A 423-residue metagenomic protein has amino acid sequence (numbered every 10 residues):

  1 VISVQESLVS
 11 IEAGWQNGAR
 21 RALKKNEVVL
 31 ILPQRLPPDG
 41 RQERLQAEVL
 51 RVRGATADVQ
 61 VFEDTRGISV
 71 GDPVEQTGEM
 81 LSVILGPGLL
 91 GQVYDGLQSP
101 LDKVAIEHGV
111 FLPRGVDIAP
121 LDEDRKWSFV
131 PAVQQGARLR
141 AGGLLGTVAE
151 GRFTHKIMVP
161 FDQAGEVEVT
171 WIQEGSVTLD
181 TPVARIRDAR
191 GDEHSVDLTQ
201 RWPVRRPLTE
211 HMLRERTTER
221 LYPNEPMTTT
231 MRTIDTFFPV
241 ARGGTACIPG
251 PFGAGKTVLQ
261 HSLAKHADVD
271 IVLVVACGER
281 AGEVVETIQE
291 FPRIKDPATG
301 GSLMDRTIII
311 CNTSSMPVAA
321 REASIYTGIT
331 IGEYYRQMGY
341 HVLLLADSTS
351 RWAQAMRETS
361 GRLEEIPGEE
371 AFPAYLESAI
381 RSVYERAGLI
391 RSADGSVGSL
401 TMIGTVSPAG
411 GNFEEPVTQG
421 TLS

Functional and structural regions predicted by a protein language model:
V1-A105, V110-P113: N-terminal accessory targeting/assembly segments
I2-G14, V52-Q60, I118-V130, F153-T154 (+2 more regions): Short, structured beta-strand/loop micro-motifs enriched in basic residues and often containing a Trp
Q34-R35, E79-M80, Q98, L144 (+3 more regions): Short, surface-exposed secondary-structure boundary micro-motifs
R41-A55, P87-Q98, R152-G175, H194-E210: Short, compositionally biased
A55-A57, E79, Q163, D235 (+2 more regions): Metallocofactor- and cofactor-centric catalytic cores in central/energy metabolism, strongly enriched
V61, R66, S128-R138, V167-T178: Short histidine-centered loop motifs in beta-beta connectors
V104-G143, T147-E150, I157-D162, T178-G244 (+3 more regions): P-loop NTPase nucleotide-binding/switch module
T236-P239, G243-S423: P-loop NTPase catalytic core
